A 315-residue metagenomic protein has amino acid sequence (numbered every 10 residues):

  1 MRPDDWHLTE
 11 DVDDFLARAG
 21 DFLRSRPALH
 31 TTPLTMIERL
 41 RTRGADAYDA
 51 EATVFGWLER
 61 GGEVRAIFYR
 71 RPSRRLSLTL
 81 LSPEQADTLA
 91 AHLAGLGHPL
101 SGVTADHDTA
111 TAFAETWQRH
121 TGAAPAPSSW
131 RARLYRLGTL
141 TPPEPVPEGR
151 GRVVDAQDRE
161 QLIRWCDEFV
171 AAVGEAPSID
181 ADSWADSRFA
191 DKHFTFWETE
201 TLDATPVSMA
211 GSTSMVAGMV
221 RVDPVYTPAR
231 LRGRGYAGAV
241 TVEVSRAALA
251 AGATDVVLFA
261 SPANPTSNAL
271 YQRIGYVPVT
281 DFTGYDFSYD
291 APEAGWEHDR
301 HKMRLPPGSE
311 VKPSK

Functional and structural regions predicted by a protein language model:
M1-P33, L140-A176, G295-K315: Short amphipathic alpha-helix that is part of the acyltransferase structural core
W6-V12, D21, P27, L34-H98 (+2 more regions): Conserved donor-binding loop and adjoining core beta-sheet/short helix segment in diverse acyl/aminoacyl transferases
E38, R71-P72, A176-D203, V207-V225: A conserved beta-strand-loop-helix scaffold within acyl/acetyltransferase catalytic domains
E59-E148, Y285: Acyl-donor-binding surface of acyltransferase catalytic domains
P83-H92, D223-A229, G233-A250, N268-R273: Conserved acetyl-CoA-binding loop-helix of GNAT-fold acetyltransferases
G97-D106, A248-A260: Conserved GNAT acetyl-CoA-binding A-motif
T104-A110, L258-N268, Y285-A291: Conserved beta-strand-loop-alpha-helix junction that forms the acyl-donor binding cleft
D108-P127, G238, P262-T280: Conserved active-site alpha-helix within GNAT-family acetyltransferase domains
